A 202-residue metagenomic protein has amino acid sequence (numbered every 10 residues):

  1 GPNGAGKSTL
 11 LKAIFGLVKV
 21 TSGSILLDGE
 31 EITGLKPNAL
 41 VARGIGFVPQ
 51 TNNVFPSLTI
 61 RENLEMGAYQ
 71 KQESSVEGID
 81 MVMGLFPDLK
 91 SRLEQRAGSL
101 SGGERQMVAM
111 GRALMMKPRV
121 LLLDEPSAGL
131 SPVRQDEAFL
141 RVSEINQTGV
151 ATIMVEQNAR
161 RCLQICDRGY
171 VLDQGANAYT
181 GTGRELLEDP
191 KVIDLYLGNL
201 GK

Functional and structural regions predicted by a protein language model:
G1-K202: Glycine-rich phosphate-binding loops of nucleotide-dependent enzymes
